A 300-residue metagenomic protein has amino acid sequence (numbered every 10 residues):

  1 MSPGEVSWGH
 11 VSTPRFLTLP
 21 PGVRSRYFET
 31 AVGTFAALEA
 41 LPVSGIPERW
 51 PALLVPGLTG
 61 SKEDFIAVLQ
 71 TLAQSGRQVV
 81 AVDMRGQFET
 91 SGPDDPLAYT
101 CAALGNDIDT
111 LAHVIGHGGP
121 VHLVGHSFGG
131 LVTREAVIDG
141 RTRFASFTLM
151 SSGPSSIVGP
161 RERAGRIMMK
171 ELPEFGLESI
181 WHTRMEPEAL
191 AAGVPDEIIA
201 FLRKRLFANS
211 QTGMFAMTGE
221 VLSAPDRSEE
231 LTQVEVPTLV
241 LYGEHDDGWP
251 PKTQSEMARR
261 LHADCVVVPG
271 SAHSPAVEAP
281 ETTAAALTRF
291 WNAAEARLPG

Functional and structural regions predicted by a protein language model:
M1-A52, Q74-R77, H117, A145 (+2 more regions): Alpha/beta-hydrolase fold catalytic core
P20, T30-A31, Q74, A81-V124 (+1 more regions): Active-site loop/oxyanion-hole signature of alpha/beta-hydrolase fold enzymes
T34-G92: Conserved HGGG/HGGXW glycine-rich cap/lid loop of the alpha/beta-hydrolase fold
P56, G125-S127: Conserved alpha/beta-hydrolase "nucleophile elbow" surrounding the catalytic nucleophile
D64-I66, T90-P96, G159-R161, P251-K252: Conserved catalytic-core motifs of eukaryotic protein kinase domains, centered on the activation segment
R134-D139, F144-F175: Flexible "cap/lid" loop of the alpha/beta hydrolase fold
I157-R163, F175-Q233: Conserved alpha/beta-hydrolase catalytic His-Asp/Glu region
T238-S271, V277, T282: Conserved loop-alpha-helix segment in the C-terminal half of the alpha/beta-hydrolase fold that carries the catalytic
